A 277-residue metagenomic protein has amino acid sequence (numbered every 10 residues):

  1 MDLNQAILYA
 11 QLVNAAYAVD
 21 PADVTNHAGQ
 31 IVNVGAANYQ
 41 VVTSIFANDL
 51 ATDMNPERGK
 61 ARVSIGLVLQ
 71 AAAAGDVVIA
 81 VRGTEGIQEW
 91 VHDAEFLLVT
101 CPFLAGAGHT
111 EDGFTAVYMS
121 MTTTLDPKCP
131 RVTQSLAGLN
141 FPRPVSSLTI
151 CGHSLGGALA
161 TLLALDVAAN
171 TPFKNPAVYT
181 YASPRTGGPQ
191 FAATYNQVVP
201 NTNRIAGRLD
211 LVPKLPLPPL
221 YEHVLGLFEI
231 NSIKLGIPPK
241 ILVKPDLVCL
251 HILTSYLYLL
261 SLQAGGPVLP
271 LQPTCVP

Functional and structural regions predicted by a protein language model:
M1-Y39, I252-P277: Intrinsically disordered, low-complexity regulatory segments that flank or lie outside the structured catalytic cores
A18, A74-G75, G83-I87, P184-G187 (+2 more regions): Short loop/turn segments at secondary-structure transitions that flank enzyme active sites
A37-C151, A168-N175, Q197-P200, G207 (+2 more regions): A conserved cap/lid and substrate-binding interface adjacent to the catalytic center of lipid-processing enzymes
K60, L159, T186-G187: Short, glycine/acidic-rich beta->alpha junctions
G152-G156, A160: Gly/Ala-rich beta-loop-alpha elbow adjacent to hydrolase catalytic centers
A160-T161, A192: Conserved strand-to-helix beginnings and helix N-cap segments that scaffold or border functional pockets
L162-D166: Active-site signature of alpha/beta-hydrolase-fold catalytic machinery across serine- and Asp/Cys-nucleophile hydrolases
N175-L259: The feature captures the conserved acid-bearing segment of alpha/beta-hydrolase catalytic domains
